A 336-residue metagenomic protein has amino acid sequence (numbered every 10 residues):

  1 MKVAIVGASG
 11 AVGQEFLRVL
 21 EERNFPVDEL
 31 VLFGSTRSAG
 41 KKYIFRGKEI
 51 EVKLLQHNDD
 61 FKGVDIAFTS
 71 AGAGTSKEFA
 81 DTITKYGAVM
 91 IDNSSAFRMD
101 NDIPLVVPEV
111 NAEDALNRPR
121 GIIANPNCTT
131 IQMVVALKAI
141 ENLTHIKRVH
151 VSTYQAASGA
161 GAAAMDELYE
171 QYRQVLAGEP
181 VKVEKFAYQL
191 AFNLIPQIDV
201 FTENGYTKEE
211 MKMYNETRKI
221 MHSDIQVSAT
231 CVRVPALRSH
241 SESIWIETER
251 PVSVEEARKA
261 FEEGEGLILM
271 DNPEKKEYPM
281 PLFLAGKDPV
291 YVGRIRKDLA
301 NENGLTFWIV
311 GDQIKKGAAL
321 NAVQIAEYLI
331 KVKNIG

Functional and structural regions predicted by a protein language model:
M1-L190, Q226, K259, V290-Y291 (+4 more regions): N-terminal Rossmann-like NAD(P) cofactor-binding subdomain of oxidoreductases, focused on the glycine-rich
A67, A157-G336: Charged docking surfaces used in two-component/phosphorelay signaling
